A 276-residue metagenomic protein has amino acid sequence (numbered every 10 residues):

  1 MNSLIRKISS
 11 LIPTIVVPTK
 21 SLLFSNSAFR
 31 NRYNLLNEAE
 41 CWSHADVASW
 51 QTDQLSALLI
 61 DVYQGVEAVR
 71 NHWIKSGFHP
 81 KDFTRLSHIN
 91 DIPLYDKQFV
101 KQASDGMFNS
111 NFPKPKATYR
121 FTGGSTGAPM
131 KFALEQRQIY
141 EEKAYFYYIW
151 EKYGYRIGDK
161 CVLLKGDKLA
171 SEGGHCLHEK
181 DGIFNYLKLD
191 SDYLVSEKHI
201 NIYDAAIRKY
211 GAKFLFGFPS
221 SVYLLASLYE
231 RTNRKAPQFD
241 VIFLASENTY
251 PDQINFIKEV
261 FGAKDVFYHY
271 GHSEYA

Functional and structural regions predicted by a protein language model:
M1-F121, A128-E142, Y147-K160, D167 (+4 more regions): Nucleotide 5′-phosphate-binding alpha/beta core
V66-E67, P219-S220, E247, P251: Alpha-helix N-cap/helix-start capping motif
L134, G217, A245-S246: Small/polar loops that bind or transfer phosphate-bearing groups
Q138, V195, T249: Glycine-/small-residue-rich active-site loops that bind phosphorylated ligands and cofactors
Y140-E142, K168-G173, L224-L225, Y250-P251 (+1 more regions): Short, well-ordered, mixed-charge alpha-helical segments that flank or form enzyme active sites
K160-S221: AMP-binding/adenylate-forming
S221-D240, N255-E259: Adenylate-forming
F239-A276: Gly/Ser/Thr-rich phosphate-binding loop
